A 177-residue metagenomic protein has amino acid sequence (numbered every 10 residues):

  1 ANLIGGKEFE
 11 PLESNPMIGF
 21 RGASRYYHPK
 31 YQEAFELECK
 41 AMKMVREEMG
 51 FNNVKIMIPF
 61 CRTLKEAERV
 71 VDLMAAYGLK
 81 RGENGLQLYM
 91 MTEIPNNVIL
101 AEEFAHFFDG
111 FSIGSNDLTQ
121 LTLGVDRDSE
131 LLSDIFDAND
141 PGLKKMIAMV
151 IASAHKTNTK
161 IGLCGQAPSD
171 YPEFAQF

Functional and structural regions predicted by a protein language model:
A1-F177: Conserved alpha/beta-domain cores
